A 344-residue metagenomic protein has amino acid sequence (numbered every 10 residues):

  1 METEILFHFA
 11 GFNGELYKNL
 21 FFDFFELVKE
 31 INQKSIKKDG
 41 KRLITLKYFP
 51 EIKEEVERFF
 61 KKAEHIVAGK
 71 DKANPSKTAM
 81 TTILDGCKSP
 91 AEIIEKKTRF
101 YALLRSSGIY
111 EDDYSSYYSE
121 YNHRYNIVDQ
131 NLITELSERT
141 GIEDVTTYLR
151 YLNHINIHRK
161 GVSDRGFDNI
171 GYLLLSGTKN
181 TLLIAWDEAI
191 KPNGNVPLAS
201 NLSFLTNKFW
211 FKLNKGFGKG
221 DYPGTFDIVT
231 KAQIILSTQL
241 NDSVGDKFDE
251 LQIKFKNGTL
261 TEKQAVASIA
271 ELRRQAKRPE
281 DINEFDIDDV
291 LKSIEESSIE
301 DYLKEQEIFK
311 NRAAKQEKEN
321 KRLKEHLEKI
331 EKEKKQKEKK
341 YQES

Functional and structural regions predicted by a protein language model:
M1-Y172, L182-E343: Active-site-proximal, substrate-binding regions of enzyme catalytic domains and RNA-binding/basic surfaces
L175-K179: Short, well-ordered beta-to-alpha junction loops that form the rim of enzyme active sites and present histidine/acidic
